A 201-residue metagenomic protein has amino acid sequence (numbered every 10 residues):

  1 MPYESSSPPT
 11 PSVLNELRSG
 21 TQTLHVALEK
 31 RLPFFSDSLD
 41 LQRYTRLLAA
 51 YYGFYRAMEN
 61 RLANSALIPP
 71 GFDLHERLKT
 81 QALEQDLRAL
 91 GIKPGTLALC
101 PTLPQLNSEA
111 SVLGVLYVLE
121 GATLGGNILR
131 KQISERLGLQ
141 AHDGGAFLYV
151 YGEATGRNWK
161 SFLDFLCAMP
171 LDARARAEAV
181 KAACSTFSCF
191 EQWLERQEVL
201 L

Functional and structural regions predicted by a protein language model:
M1-L201: Metal- and O2-centered redox machinery and metal/ROS homeostasis
